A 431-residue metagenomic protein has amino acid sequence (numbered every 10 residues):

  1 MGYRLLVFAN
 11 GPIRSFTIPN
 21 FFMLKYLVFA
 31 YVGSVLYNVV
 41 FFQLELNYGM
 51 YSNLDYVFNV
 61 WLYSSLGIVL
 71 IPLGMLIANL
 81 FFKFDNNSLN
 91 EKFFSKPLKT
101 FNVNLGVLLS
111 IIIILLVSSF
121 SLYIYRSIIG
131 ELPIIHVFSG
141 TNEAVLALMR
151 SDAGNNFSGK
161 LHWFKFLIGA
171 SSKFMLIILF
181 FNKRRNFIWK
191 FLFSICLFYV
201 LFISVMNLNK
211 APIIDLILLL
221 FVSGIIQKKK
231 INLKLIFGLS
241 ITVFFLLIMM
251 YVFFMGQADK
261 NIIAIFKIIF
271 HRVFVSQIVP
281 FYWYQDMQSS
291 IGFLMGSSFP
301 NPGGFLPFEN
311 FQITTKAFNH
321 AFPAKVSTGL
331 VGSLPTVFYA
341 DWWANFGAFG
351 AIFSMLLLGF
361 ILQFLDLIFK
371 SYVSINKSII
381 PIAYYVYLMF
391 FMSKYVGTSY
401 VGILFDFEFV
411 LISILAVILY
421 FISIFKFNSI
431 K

Functional and structural regions predicted by a protein language model:
M1, V69-L70, G106-L122, H162-M175 (+2 more regions): Hydrophobic alpha-helical transmembrane segments
M1-N102, G106, F193, L197-V200 (+3 more regions): N-terminal "leader" segments that precede or initiate the main folded domain
P19-Y37, Y123-L132, L306-K316, N376-K377: Alpha-helical transmembrane segments of integral membrane proteins, especially early/N-terminal helices
V28, V32, S65, V69 (+8 more regions): Hydrophobic, lipid-facing residues on alpha-helical transmembrane segments of integral membrane proteins
Y51, F84-D259: Membrane-embedded catalytic interface detector for glycan/lipid assembly enzymes
V137-H162, I248-Q363: Small-residue-enriched transmembrane helix-hairpin modules in multi-pass membrane proteins
W189-I195, I214-I217, G329-L334, P381-L388: Short hydrophobic alpha-helical membrane-embedded segments
L334-K431: Hydrophobic alpha-helical segments
